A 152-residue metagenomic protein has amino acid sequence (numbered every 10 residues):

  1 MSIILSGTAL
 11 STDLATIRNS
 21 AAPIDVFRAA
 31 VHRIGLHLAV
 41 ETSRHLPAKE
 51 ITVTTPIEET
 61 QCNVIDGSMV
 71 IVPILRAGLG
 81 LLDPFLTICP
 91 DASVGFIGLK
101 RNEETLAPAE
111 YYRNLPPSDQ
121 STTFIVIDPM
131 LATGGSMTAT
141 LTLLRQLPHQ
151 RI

Functional and structural regions predicted by a protein language model:
M1-I152: PRPP-associated nucleotide enzymes
